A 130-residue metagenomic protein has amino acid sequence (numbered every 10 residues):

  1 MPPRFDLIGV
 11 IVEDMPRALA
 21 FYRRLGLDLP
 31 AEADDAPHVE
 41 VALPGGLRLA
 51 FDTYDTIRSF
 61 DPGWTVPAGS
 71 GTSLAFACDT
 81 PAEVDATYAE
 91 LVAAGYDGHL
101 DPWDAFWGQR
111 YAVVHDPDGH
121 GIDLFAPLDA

Functional and structural regions predicted by a protein language model:
M1-L7, D28-H115, A126-A130: Vicinal oxygen chelate
P2, D6, D14, A20-Y22: N-terminal functional modules and adjacent low-complexity/disordered segments of proteins
V12-D14, F106-W107: Conserved beta-strand-loop-alpha-helix junction that forms the acyl-donor binding cleft
M15-P16, P81: Alpha-helix N-cap/helix-start capping motif
P16-R17, A86: Alpha-helical macromolecular-interaction surfaces
A18-R23, L91, G119: Conserved active-site tyrosine of GNAT-family acetyltransferases
G121-L124: Short glycine-/small-residue motifs
